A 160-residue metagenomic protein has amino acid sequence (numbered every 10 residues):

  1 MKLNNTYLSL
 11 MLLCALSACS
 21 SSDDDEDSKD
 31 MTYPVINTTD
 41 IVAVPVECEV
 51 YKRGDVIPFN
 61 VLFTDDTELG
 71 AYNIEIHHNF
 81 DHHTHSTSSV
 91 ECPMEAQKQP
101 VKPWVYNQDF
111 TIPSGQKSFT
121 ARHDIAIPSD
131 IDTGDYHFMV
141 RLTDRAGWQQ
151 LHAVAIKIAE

Functional and structural regions predicted by a protein language model:
M1-L8: Bacterial N-terminal signal peptides that target proteins for export
L3, L13-V42: Bacterial Sec-dependent N-terminal signal peptides
S9-M11, Q116: Short N-terminal leader segment in a subset of presequences, especially plant chloroplast and some mitochondrial
M11-L12, Y72: Extended rod-forming repeat segments used as scaffolds/tethers
D30-E160: First exposed extracellular module after export/assembly in secreted or surface-exposed proteins
